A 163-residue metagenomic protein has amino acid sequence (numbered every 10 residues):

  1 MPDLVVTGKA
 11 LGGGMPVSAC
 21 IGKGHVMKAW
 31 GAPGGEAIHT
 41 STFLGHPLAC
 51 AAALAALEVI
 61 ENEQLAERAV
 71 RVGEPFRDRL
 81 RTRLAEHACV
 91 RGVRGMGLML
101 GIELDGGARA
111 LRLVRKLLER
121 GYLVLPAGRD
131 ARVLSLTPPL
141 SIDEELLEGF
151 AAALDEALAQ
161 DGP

Functional and structural regions predicted by a protein language model:
M1-P163: Conserved N-terminal phosphate-binding loop of PLP-dependent enzymes in the Aspartate aminotransferase
